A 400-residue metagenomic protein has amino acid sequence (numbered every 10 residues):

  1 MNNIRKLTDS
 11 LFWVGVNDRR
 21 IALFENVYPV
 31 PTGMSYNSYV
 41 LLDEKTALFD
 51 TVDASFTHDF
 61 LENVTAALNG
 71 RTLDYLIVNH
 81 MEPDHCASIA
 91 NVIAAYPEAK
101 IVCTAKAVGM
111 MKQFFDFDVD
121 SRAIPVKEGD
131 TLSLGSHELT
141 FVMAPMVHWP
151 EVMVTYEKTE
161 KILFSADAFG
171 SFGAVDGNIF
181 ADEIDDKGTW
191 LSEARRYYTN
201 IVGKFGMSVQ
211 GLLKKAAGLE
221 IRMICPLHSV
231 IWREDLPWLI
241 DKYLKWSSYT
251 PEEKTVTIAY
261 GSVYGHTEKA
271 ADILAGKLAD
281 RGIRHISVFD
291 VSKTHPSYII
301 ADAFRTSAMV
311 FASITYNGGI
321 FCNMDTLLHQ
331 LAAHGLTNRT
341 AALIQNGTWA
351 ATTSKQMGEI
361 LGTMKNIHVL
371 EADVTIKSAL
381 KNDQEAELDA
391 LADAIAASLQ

Functional and structural regions predicted by a protein language model:
I4-T65, V154-E157, K161-S165, T267: Conserved beta-strand hairpin/beta-sheet module of binuclear metal-dependent hydrolase folds, prominently
R5-D9, C103-V152, G211: Metallo-beta-lactamase
E44, S55-V102: Active-site metal-binding motif and surrounding structural segment of the metallo-beta-lactamase
K45-A47, Y75, H137, K161-F164 (+4 more regions): Structural motif
F49-T51, L73-M81, I101-T104, L163-A166 (+1 more regions): Active-site neighborhood of phospho(di)ester-bond hydrolases with catalytic His/Asp-centered motifs
H148-V152, A168-G203, S247-P251: Active-site-proximal loop/helix segment associated with metal-binding centers of metalloenzymes
V175, D186-I224, S229-I231, I273-F289 (+1 more regions): FMN-binding flavodoxin-like domain, especially the glycine-rich phosphate-binding loop
C225-E252: Short N-terminal or domain-adjacent regulatory/targeting segments
